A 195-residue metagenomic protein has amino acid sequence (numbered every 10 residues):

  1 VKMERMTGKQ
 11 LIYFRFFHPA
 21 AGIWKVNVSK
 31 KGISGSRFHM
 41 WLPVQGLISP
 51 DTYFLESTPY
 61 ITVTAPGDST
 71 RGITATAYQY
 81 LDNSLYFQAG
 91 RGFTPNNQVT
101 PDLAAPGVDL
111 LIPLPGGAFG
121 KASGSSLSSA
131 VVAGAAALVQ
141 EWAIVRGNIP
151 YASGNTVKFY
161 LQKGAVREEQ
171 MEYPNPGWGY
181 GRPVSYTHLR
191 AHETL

Functional and structural regions predicted by a protein language model:
V1-T7: Extended, solvent-exposed segments with strong compositional bias
E4, I12, E193: Acidic-residue sensor for enzyme active/binding pockets
Q10-P113, K163-A165: Catalytic-core segments of hydrolase enzymes
Q88-G90, A118, N175: Short, glycine/charged-enriched secondary-structure capping and boundary segments
V108-Y173: Hydrolase catalytic cores
T187-L195: Conserved small/polar residues in nucleotide/adenosyl-binding loops
